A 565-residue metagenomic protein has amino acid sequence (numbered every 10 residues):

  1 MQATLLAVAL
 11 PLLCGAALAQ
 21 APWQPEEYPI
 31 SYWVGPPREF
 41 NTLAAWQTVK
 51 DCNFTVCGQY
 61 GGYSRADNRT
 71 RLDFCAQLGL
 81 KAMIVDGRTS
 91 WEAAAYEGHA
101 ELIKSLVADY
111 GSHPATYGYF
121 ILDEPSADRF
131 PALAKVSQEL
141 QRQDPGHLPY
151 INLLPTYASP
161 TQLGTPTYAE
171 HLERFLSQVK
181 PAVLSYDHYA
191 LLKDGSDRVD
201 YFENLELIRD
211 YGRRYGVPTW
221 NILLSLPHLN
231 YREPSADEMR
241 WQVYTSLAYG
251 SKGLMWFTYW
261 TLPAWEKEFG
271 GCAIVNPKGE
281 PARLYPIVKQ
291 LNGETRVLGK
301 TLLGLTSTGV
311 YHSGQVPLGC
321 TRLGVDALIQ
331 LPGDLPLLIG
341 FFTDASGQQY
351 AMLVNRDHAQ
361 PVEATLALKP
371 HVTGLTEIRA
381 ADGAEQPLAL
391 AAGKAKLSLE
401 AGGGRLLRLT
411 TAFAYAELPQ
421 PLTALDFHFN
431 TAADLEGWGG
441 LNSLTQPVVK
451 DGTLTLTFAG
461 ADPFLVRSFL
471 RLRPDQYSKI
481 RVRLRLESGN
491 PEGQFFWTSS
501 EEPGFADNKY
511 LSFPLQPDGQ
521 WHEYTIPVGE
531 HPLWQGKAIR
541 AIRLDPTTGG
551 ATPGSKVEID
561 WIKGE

Functional and structural regions predicted by a protein language model:
A3-G15: Bacterial N-terminal signal peptides
A19-T373, A380-T411: Glycan-processing catalytic domains of CAZymes
I339-T343, E385-L390, N442-K450, L456-T457 (+1 more regions): Short, exposed beta-strand/loop patches in secreted or surface proteins that constitute
Q348-Y350, P361-E363, K394, G404-L406 (+5 more regions): Intrinsic-disorder/low-complexity, polar/charged segments enriched in Ser/Thr/Lys/Arg/Asp/Glu/Gln
L407-A414, D560-E565: Short beta-strand-to-coil "C-cap" segments at the C-terminal boundary of structured domains/repeats, marking
A414-N442: Extracellular carbohydrate-recognition regions
L454-W534, A538, P546-E558, G564: Extracellular ligand-binding interfaces
